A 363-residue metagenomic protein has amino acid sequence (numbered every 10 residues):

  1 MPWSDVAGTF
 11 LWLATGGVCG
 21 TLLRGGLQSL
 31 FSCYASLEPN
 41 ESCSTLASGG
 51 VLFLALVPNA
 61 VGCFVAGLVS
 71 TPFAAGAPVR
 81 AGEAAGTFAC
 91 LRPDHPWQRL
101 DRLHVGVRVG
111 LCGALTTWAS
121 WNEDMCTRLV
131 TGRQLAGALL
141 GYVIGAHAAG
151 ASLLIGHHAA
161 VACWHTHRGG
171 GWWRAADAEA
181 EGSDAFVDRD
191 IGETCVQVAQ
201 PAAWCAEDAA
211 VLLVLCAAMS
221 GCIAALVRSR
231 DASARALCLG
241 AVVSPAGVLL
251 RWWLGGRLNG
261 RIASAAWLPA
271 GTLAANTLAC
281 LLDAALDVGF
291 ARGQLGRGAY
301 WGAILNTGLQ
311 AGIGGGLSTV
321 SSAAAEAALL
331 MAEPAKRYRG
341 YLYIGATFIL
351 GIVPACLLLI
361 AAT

Functional and structural regions predicted by a protein language model:
M1-T363: Membrane-interface helix-loop junctions in multi-pass transporters/channels
